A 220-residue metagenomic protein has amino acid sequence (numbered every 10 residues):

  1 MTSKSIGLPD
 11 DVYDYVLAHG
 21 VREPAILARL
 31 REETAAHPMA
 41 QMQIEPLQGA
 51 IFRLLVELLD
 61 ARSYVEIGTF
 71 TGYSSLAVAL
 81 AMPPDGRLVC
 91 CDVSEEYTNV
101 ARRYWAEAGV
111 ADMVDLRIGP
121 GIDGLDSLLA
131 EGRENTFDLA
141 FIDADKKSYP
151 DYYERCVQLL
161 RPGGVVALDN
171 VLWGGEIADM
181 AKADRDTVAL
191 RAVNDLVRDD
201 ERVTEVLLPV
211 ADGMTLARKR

Functional and structural regions predicted by a protein language model:
M1-F141, K146-A167, V171-R220: A short alpha-helical cap/connector motif
